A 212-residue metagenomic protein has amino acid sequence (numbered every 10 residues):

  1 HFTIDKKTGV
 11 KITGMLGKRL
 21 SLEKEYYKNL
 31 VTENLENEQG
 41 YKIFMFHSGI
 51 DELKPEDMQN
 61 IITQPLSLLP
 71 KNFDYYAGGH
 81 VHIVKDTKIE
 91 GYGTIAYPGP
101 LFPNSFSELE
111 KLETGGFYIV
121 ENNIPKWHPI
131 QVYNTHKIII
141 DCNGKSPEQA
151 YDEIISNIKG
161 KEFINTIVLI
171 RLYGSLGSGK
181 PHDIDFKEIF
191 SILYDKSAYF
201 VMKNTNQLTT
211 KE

Functional and structural regions predicted by a protein language model:
H1-E121: His/Asp/Glu-rich metal-coordinating catalytic cores of metallo-dependent phosphodiesterases/hydrolases acting on
N122-E212: Accessory, non-catalytic peripheral segments of nucleic-acid enzymes
